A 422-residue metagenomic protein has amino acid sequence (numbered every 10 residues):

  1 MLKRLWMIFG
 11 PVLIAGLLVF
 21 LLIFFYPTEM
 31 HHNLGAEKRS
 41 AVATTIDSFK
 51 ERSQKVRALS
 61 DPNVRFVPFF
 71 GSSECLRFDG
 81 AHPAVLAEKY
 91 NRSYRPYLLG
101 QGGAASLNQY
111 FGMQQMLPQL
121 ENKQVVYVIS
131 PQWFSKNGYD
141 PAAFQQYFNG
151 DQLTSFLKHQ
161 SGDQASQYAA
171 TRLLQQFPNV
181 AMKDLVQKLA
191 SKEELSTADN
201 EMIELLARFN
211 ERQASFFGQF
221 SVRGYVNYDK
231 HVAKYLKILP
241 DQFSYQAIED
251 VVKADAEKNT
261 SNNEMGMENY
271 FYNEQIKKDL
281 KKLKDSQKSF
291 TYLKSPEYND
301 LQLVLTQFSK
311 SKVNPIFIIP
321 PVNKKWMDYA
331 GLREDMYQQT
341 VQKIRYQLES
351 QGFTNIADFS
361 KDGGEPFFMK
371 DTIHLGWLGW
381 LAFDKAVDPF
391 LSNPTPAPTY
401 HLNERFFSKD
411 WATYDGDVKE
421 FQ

Functional and structural regions predicted by a protein language model:
R4-Y26: Hydrophobic membrane-insertion alpha-helices, especially the h-region of bacterial N-terminal signal peptides
F25-D47: Alpha-helical transmembrane signal-anchor/signal-peptide segments
G35-A36, F156-D300, N403-Q422: Secreted/periplasmic serine-hydrolase-like ester/acetyl group-modifying domain
L59-A81: Catalytic nucleophile-elbow at a beta strand-turn-alpha helix junction centered on a G-D-S/GDSL motif, marking
G71-S72, V128-Q132, Y270-D279, I318-N323 (+1 more regions): Short loop/turn segments at strand-loop or loop-helix junctions that form parts of catalytic or ligand-binding pockets
E74-A165: Membrane-embedded segments
E88, L293-N299, L303-F367: Extended hydrophobic/aromatic segments used for targeting, binding, or gating
L99-Q101, M336, Q342-Q422: C-terminal regions of proteins
